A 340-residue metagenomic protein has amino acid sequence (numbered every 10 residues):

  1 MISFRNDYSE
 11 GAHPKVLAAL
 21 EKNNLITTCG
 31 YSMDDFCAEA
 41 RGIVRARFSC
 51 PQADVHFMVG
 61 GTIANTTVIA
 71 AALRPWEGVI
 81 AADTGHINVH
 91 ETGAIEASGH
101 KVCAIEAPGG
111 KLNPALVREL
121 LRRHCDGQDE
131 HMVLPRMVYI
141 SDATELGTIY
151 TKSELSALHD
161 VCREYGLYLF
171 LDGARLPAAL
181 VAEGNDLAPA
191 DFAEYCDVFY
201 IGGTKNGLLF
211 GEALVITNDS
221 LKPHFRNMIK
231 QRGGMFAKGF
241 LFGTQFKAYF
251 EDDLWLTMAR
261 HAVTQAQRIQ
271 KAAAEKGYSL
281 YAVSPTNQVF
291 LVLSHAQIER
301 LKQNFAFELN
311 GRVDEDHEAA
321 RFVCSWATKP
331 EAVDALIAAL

Functional and structural regions predicted by a protein language model:
H13-G60, D83-N88, A94: Conserved N-terminal alpha-helix of the aminotransferase class I/II PLP-enzyme fold
A71-V89, R118: Conserved PLP-anchoring active-site segment centered on the Schiff-base-forming lysine
R74-W76, Q267-L340: Conserved C-terminal alpha-helix-loop-beta "cap" of PLP-dependent enzymes that closes/shapes the active-site mouth
G99-E145, I149-A157: PLP-dependent aminotransferase-class I/II
V102-C103, L169-L171, L280, L309: Hydrophobic beta-strand scaffold residues
P108, L134-P135, S141-T144, I149 (+2 more regions): Active-site C-terminal subdomain of aminotransferase-like
Y150-A182: Catalytic PLP-binding core of fold-type I/II PLP enzymes
